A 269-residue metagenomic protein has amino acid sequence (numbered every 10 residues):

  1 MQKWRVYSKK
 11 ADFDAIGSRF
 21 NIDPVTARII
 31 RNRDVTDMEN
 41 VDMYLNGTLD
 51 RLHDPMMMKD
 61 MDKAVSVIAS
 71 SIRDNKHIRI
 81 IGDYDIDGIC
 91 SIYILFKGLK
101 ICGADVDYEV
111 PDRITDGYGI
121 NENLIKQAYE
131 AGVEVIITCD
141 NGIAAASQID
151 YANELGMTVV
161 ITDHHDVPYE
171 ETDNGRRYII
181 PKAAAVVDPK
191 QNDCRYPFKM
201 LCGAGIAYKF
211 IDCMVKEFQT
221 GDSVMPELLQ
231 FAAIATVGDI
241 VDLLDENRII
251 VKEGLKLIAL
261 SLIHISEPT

Functional and structural regions predicted by a protein language model:
M1-S266: Replace "Mg2+/Mn2+-dependent" with "divalent metal-dependent
